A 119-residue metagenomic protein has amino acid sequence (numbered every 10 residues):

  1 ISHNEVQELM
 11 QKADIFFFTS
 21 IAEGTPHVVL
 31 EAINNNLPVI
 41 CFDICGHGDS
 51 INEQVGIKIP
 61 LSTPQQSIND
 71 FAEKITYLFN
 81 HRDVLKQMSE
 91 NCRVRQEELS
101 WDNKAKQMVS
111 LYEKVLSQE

Functional and structural regions predicted by a protein language model:
Q7, P26, L30-N34, G48-D49: Short alpha-helical segment that forms part of, or immediately flanks, the ligand-binding pocket in carbohydrate-active
E8-A13: Short alpha-helical donor nucleotide-sugar binding micro-motif in glycosyltransferases
D14, N36: A short alpha->beta transition loop at the rim of the catalytic pocket in nucleotide-sugar-dependent
I21: Aromatic "clamp/platform" in nucleotide-sugar-dependent glycosyltransferases that forms part of the donor/acceptor
V29, P38-C41: Short hydrophobic beta-strand element within catalytic cores of glycosyltransferases and related nucleotide-activated
G48-T76: Change "using UDP/GDP/dTDP sugars" to "using nucleotide sugars
Y77, V84-E98: A short, well-ordered alpha-helix in the C-terminal region of glycosyltransferases
W101-E119: C-terminal alpha-helical cap of glycosyltransferases
